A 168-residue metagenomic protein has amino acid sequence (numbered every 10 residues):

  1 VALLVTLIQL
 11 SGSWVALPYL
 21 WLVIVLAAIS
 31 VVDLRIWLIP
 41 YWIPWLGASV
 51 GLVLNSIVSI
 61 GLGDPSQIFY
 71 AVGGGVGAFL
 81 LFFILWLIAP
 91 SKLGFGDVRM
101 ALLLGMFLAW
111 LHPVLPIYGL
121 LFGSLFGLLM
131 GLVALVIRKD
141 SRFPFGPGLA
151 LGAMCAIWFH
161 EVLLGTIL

Functional and structural regions predicted by a protein language model:
V1-S13: N-terminal transmembrane signal-anchor/hairpin module of polytopic inner-membrane proteins
Q9-L10, I57, G61, I88 (+2 more regions): Helix-loop junctions at the membrane-solvent interface of multi-pass transporters, primarily the C-terminal
G12-L20, I39-Y41, Q67, L120 (+1 more regions): Short, aromatic-rich membrane-interface segments at the entry and exit of alpha-helical transmembrane domains
W21-L22, W42-S49, G148-A150: Hydrophobic mid-bilayer segments of alpha-helices in multi-pass membrane transport proteins, especially secondary
A28-I29, L34-L128, T166-L168: Functional transmembrane core segments of multi-pass inner-membrane proteins
L132-C155: Interfacial loop-to-transmembrane junctions
W158-L168: Juxtamembrane boundary at the C-terminal end of a transmembrane helix
